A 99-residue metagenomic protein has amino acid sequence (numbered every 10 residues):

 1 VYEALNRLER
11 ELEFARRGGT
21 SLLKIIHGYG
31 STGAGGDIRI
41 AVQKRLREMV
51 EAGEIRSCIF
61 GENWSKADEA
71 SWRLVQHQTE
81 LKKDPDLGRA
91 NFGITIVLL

Functional and structural regions predicted by a protein language model:
V1-L99: Long, charged, low-complexity intrinsically disordered regions
